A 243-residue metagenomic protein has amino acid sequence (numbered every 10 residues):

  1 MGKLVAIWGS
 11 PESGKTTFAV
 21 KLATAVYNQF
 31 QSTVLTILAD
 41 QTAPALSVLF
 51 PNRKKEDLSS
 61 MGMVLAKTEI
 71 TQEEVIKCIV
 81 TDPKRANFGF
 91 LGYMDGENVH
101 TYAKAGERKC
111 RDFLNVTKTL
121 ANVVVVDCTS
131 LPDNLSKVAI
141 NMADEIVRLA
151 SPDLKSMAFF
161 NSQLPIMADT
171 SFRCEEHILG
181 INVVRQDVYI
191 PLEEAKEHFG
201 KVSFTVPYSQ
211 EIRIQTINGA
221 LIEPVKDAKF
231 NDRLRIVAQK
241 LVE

Functional and structural regions predicted by a protein language model:
G2-T42, L46: Walker A/P-loop phosphate-binding motif and the immediately C-terminal alpha-helix
I7, I37, G92-Y93, V125-D127 (+2 more regions): Conserved beta-strand segments of the P-loop GTPase G domain that flank and frequently precede/overlap
T36-T119: P-loop/Walker-type NTP enzyme "switch/lid" segment
Y102-L114, N161-Q186, E223-A228: P-loop/Walker A phosphate-binding loop and immediately adjacent motor/lid segment at beta-alpha junctions
T119, N134-D153: Inter-motif core of Ras-like GTPase G domains
V123, E145, K201-F204: Well-ordered beta-strand positions
V183-D187, L192-P224: Beta-strand-loop-alpha "switch" segments that mediate conformational coupling across diverse proteins
N218-E243: NTP-binding/hydrolysis catalytic cores, primarily Walker-type P-loop NTPases
